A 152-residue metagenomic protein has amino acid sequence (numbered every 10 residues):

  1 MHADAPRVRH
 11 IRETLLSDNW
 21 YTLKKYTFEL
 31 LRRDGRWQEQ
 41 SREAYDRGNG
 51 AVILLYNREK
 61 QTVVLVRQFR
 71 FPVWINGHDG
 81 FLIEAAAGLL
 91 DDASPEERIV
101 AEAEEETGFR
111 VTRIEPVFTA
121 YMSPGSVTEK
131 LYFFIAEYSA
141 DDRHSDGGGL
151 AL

Functional and structural regions predicted by a protein language model:
M1-T14: A short, amphipathic edge element
V8-R9, R110-V117: A short coil-to-beta-strand element that immediately follows conserved catalytic motifs
L15-K60, W74: Acidic, metal-coordinating catalytic segment for phosphate/diphosphate chemistry, firing primarily on the Nudix
L15-N19, W74-N76, A120-Y132: Acidic pyrophosphate-coordinating catalytic loop
T27-D34, S123-H144: Active-site-adjacent beta-strand/loop module that shapes the phosphate/pyrophosphate-binding cleft
R42-Y45, L54, E59-A101, F118 (+2 more regions): Conserved Nudix-box catalytic region and its N-terminal flanking loop in Nudix hydrolases and closely related
D92-E97, E106-R113: Beta-rich strand-turn-strand
T112, A151-L152: Phosphate-/nucleic-acid-contacting segments
